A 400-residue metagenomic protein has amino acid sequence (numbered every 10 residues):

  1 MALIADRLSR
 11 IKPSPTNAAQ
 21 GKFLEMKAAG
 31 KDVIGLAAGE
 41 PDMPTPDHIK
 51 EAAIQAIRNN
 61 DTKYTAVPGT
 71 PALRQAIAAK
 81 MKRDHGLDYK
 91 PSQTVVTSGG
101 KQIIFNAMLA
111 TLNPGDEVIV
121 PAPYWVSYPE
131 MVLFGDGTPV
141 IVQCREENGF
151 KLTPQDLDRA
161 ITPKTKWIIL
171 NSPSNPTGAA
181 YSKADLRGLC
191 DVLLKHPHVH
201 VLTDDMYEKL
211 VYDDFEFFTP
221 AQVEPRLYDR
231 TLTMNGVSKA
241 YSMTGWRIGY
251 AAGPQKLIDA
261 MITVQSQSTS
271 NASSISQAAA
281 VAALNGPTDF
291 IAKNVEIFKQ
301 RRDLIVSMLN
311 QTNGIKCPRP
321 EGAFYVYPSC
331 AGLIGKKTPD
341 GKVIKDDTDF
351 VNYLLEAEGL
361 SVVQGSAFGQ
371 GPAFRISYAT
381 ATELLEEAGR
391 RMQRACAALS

Functional and structural regions predicted by a protein language model:
A2-I4, K12-S14, A19, L24-V33 (+2 more regions): PLP-dependent class I/II
I34-E40, Q55-R74: A glycine-/small-polar-enriched, mobile loop at the entrance of the PLP active site in fold-type I
Y64-T97: Conserved N-terminal alpha-helix of the aminotransferase class I/II PLP-enzyme fold
